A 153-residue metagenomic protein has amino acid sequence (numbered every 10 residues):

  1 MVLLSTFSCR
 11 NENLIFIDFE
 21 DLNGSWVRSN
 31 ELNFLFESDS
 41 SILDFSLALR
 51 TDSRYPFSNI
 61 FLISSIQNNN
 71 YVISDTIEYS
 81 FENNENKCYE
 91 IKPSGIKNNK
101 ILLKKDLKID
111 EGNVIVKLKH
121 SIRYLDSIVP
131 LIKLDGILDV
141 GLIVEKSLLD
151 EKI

Functional and structural regions predicted by a protein language model:
S8-N13: Bacterial signal peptide processing site
R28, I77-E82, Y89-K105: A beta-strand/beta-hairpin structural motif
S29-R50, F57-S58: Contiguous beta-strand segments within globular domains
L32-S41, K105-I109, K146-L148: Extracellular and analogous surface-interaction loops
D52-P56, N98-I101, K105-D110, K119-V129: Short acidic/polar inter-strand loop motif in beta-rich domains
Y55-L62, L134-D139: Short coil-to-beta strand junction motifs in C2/discoidin
D110-K146: Internal, hydrophobic beta-strand segments that form the core of beta-sheet-rich folds
